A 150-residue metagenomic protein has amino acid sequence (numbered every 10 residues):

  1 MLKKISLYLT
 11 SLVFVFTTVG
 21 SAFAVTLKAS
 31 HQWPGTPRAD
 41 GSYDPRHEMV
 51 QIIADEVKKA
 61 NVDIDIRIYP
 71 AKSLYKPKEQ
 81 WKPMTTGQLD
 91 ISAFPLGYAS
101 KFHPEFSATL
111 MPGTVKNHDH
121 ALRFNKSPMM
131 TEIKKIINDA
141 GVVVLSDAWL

Functional and structural regions predicted by a protein language model:
M1-I5: Positively charged n-region of N-terminal signal peptides that target proteins for export
Y8-T18: Bacterial N-terminal signal peptides
T18-A24: Sec/Tat signal peptide C-region and signal peptidase I cleavage site
T26, D63-R67: Residues at or immediately flanking beta-strands
K28-V50, A71-Y75: Extracytoplasmic "Venus flytrap"
A54-D55, D63, T85, D90 (+1 more regions): Contiguous mixed-secondary-structure segments that line small-molecule binding/active-site clefts of soluble domains
I68-K82: Short helix-initiation/N-cap motifs at beta->coil->alpha
